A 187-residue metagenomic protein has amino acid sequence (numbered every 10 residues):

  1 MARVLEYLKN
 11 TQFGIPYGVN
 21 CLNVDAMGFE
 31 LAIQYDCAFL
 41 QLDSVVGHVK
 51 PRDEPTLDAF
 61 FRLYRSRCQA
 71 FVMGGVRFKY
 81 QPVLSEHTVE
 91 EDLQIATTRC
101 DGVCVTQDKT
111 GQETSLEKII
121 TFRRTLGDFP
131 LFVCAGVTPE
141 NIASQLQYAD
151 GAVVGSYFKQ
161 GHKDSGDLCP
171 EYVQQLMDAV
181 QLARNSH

Functional and structural regions predicted by a protein language model:
M1-N10, N23-E30, V46-C68, Q107-L126 (+2 more regions): Active-site-adjacent beta->alpha loops and helix N-cap segments on the catalytic face of soluble alpha/beta enzymes
L8-P16, Y64-A70, R99, D178-H187: A structural motif corresponding to the C-terminal end of an alpha-helix and its immediate exit/capping segment
N10-C21, R67-Q81, T121-A135: Short beta-strand/loop segments at the ligand-binding rim of alpha/beta enzyme cores
V24-C104: Conserved anion-binding
V24-C37, H87-Q94, R124-T125, L131-G155: Catalytic cores of alpha/beta
S44, V76, Q107-D108, A135-V137 (+1 more regions): Short secondary-structure boundary segments
R99, T106, D128-F129, Y148: Structured helix-beta-strand junction loops
A152-H187: C-terminal appended segment following the main domain
